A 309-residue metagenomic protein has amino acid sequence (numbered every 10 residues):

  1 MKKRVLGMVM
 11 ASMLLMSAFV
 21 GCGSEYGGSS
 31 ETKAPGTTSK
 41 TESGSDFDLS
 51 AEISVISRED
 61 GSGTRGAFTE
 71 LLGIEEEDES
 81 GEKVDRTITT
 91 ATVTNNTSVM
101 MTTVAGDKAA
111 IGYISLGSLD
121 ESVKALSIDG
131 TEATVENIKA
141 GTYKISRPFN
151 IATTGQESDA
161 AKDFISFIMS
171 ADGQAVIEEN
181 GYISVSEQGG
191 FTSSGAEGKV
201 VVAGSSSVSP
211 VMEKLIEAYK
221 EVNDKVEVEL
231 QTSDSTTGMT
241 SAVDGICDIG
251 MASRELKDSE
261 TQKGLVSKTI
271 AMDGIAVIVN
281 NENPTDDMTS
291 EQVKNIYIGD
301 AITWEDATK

Functional and structural regions predicted by a protein language model:
M1-V9: Bacterial N-terminal signal peptides that target proteins for export
R4, G23-K309: Exported/periplasmic ABC-transporter solute-binding proteins
A11-M13: Repetitive helical segments and hydrophobic/amphipathic motifs
L15-M16, S50: Compositionally biased amphipathic helical and low-complexity segments enriched in hydrophobic
S17-G21: C-terminal motif of bacterial Sec signal peptides marking the signal peptidase cleavage site
